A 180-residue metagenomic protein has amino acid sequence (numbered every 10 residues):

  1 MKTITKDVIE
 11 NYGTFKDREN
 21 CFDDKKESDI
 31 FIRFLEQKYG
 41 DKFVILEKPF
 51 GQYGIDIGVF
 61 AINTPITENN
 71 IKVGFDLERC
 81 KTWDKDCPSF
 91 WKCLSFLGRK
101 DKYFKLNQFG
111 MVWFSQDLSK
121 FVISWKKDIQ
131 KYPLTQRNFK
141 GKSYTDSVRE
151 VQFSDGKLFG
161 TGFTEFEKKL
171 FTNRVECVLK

Functional and structural regions predicted by a protein language model:
M1-G51: Acidic-basic catalytic patches of nuclease active cores, encompassing PD-(D/E)XK and other metal-cofactor nuclease
K2-D7, F15, E19, P65-E68 (+1 more regions): Non-catalytic C-terminal interaction segments of nucleic acid-processing enzymes
G13-R18, D29, G40, I45 (+2 more regions): Catalytic cores of nucleic-acid endonucleases
P49-Y53, F104-K105: A short catalytic or substrate-binding loop motif that flags glycine-/basic-rich loops and adjacent residues that bind
G51-F75: Short acidic loop-to-beta-strand element that houses the catalytic metal-binding Asp/Glu of nuclease active sites
